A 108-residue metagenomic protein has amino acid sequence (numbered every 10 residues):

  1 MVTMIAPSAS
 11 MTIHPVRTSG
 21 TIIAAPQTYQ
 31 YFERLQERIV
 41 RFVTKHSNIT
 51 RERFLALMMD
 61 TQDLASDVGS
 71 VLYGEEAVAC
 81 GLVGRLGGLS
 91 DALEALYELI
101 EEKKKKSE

Functional and structural regions predicted by a protein language model:
M1-E108: N-terminal organellar transit peptides
